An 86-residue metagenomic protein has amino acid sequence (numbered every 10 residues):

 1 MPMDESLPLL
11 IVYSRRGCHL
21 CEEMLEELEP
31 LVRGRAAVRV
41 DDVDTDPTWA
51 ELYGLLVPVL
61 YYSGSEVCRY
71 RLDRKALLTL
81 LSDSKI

Functional and structural regions predicted by a protein language model:
P2-L31: Local sequence-structure signature of Cys/Sec-based thiol-disulfide redox active-site neighborhoods
A36-P47: Thiol-based oxidoreductase modules, predominantly thioredoxin-like and allied folds used for disulfide exchange
A50: Active-site loop of classical SDR/Rossmann-like NAD(P)-dependent oxidoreductases, centered on the catalytic Tyr-X3-Lys
Y53: Active-site-proximal polar cores
V57-E66: A short, hydrophobic beta-strand/beta-hairpin element that forms part of a small beta-sheet core
R69-L72: N-terminal, polar/charged subdomain of small-to-medium soluble alpha/beta proteins
L80-I86: Ser/Thr/Gly-rich flexible loops in soluble cytosolic domains mediating phosphotransfer, phosphorylation
